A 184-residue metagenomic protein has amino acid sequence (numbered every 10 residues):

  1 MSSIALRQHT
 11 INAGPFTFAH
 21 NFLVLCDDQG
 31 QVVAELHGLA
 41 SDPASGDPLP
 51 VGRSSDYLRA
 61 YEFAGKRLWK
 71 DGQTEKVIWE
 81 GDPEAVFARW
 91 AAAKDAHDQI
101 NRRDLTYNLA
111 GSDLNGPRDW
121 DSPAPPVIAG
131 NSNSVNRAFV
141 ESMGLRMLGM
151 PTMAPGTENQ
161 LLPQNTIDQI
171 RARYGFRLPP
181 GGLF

Functional and structural regions predicted by a protein language model:
M1-G130, E141-S142, Q160-F184: Non-catalytic ligand/cofactor/substrate-binding and regulatory segments of enzyme domains
N131-L148: Ser/Thr/Pro-rich, low-complexity mucin-like regions that serve as glycosylated stalks/linkers or repetitive adhesive
R146-T166: Catalytic cysteine-centered active-site loop
